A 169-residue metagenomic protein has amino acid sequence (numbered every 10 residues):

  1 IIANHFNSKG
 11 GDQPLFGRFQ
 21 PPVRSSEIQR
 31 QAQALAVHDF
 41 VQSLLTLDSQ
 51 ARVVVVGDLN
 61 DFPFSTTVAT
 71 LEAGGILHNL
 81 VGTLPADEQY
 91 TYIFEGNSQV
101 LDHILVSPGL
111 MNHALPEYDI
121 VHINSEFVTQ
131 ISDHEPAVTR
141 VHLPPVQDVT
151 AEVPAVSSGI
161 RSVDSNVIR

Functional and structural regions predicted by a protein language model:
I1-N4, T139: Active-site regions of oxyanion-processing enzymes, predominantly non-cytosolic
A3-E27: Active-site His/acidic residue clusters
N7, T83-A86, N166: Short, solvent-exposed coil/turn elements at secondary-structure transition points
R18-F19, Y118-S125, P154-G159: Short intrinsically disordered coil segments
P22-R24, A34-V37: Well-ordered beta-sheet/strand-loop patches within structured domains
Q31, H38-V54, L59-D148: Metal-dependent phosphoester-hydrolase catalytic domains
V146-I168: Residue-level detector of functionally pivotal "anchor" positions at catalytic/ligand-binding pockets or at interdomain
